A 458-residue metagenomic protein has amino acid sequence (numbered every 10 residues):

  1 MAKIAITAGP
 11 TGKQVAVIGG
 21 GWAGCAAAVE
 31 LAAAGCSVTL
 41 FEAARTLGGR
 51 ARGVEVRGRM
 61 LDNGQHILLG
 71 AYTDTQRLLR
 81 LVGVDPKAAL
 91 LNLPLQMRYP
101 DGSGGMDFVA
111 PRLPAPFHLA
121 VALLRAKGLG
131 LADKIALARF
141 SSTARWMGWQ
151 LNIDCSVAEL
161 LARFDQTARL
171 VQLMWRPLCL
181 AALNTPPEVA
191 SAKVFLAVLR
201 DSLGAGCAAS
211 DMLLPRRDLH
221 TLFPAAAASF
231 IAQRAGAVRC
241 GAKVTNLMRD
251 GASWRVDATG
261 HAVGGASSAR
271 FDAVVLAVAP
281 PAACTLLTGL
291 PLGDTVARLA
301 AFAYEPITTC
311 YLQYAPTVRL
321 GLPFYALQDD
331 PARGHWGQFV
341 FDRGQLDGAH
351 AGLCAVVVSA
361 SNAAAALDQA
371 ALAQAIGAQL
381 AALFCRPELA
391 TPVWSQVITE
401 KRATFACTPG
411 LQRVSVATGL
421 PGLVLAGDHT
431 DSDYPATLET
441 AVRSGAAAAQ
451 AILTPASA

Functional and structural regions predicted by a protein language model:
A2, P10, A242-A370, A378-F384 (+1 more regions): Mid-domain catalytic core of redox enzymes that form a hydrophobic substrate pocket/lid adjacent to a catalytic redox
A2-A8, V109, W336-A458: Conserved flavin/dinucleotide-binding core of flavoenzymes
K13-L40: N-terminal Rossmann-like FAD-binding beta1-loop-alpha1 element of flavoenzymes
A23, T46, P281: Conserved Rossmann-like nucleotide-cofactor binding loop
A32-V56: Glycine-rich FAD pyrophosphate-binding loop
R52-G70, S141-R145: Glycine-rich active-site loop/strand segments that organize a redox cofactor
Y72-Q76, R80-L81, D85-A197: Mobile amphipathic helical/loop "lid" adjacent to a hydrophobic cofactor/ligand pocket
V198-G260, A273: Helical element adjacent to the flavin cofactor pocket in flavoenzyme catalytic cores
